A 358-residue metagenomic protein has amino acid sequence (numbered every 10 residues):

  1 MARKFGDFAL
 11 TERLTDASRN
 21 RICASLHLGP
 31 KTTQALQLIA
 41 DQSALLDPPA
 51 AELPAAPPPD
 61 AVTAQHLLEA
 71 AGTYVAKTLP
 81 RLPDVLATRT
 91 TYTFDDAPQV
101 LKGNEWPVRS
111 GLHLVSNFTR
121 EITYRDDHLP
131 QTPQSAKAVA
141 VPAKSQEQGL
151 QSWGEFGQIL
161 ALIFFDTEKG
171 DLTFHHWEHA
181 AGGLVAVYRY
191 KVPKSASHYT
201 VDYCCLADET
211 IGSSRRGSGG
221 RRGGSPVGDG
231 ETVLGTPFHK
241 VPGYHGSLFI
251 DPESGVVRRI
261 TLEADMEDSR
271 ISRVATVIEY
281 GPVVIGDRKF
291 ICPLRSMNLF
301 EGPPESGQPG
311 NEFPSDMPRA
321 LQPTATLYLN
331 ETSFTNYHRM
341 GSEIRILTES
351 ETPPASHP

Functional and structural regions predicted by a protein language model:
M1-A55: General marker for long, soluble alpha-helical cores
A2-F5, D16-R19, C23, T33-Q37 (+5 more regions): Extracytoplasmic/secreted envelope proteins and their assembly/folding machinery, especially bacterial periplasmic
T15, L28-G29, A64, D251-E253: Non-transmembrane, interaction-prone segments in cytosolic or luminal domains
L45-H245, P252-R258, E263-A275, G281-P358: Structured extracytoplasmic
